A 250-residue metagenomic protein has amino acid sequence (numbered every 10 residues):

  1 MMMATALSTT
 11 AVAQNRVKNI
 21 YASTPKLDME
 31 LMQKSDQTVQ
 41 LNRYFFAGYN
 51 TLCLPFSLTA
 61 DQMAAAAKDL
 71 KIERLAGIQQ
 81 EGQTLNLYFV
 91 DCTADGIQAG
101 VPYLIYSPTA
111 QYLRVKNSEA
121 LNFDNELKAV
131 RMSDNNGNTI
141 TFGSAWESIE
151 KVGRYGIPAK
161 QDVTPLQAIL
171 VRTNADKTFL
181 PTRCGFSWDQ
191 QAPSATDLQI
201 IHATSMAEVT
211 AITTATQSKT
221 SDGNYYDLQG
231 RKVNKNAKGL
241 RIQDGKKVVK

Functional and structural regions predicted by a protein language model:
M1-S8: Bacterial N-terminal signal peptides
T9-A13: Sec/Tat signal peptide C-region and signal peptidase I cleavage site
Q14-A66, V90-T210: A short, polar beta-strand/turn micro-motif
Q62-L85: A glycine-rich, hydrophobic loop/mini-helix early in the fold
I72, L170, G223-Y225: Hydrophobic beta-strand positions in blades of beta-propellers and related beta-sheet-rich domains
A76-Q79, A207-K250: C-terminal outer-membrane/trafficking sorting elements
